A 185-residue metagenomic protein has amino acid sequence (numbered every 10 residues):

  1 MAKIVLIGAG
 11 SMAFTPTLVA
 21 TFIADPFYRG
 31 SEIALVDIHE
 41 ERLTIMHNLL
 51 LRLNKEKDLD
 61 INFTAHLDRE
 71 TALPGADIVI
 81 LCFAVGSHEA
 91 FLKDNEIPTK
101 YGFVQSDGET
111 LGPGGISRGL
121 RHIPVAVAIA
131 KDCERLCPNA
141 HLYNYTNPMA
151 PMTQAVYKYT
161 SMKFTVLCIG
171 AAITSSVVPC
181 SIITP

Functional and structural regions predicted by a protein language model:
M1-I4: Extreme N-terminal starter segment of soluble prokaryotic enzymes
F14, E89, T153: Glycine/Thr-rich phosphate-binding loops of Rossmann-like dinucleotide-binding domains
T17-P26: Histidine-anchored nucleotide/phosphate-binding helix
P26-Y28, L53-D60, T160, T184: Short helix-capping segments at alpha-helix termini
S31-A34: Short beta-strand element of Class I
V36-R42, H47, K57-N139: Rossmann-like NAD(P)-binding element
V127-E134, P138-P185: Rossmann-like dinucleotide-binding core of oxidoreductases
